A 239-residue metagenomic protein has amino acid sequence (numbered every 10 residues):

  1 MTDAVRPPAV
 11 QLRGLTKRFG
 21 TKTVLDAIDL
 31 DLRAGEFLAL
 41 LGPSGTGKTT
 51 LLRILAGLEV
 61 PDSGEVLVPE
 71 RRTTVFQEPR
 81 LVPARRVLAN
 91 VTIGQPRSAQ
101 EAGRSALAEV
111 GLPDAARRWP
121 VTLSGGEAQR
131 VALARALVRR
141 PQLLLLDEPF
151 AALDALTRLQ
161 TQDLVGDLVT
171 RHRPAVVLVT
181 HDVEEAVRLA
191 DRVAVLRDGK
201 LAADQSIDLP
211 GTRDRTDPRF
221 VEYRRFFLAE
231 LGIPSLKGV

Functional and structural regions predicted by a protein language model:
V10, L25-A27: Conserved structural motif at the start of ABC-family nucleotide-binding domains
L41-P43: The feature captures the beta-strand-to-loop junction immediately N-terminal to the Walker
A56: Helix-to-loop junction immediately C-terminal to a conserved catalytic motif
W119-L123, E127: Conserved ABC ATPase signature
L133: Hydrophobic anchor residue at the start of the ABC signature
V138-Q142: A short, proline-enriched helix->beta-strand linker immediately N-terminal to the Walker B motif in ABC-type P-loop
G199-F226: Conserved beta-strand-loop-alpha-helix hinge in the C-terminal portion of ABC ATPase nucleotide-binding domains
